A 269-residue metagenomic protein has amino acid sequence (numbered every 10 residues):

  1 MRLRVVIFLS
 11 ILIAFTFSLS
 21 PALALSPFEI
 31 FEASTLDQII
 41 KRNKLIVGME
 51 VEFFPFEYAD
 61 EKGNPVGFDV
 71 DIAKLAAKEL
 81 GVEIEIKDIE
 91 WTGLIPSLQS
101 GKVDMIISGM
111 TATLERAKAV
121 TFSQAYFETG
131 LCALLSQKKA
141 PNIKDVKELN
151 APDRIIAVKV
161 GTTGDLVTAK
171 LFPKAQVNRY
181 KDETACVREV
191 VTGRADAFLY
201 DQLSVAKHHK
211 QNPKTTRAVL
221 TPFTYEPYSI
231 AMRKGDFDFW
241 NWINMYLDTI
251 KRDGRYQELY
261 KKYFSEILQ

Functional and structural regions predicted by a protein language model:
L25-G109, K118, D253: Extracytoplasmic small-molecule ligand-binding "clamshell" domains of the periplasmic binding protein/Venus flytrap
L25-S34, T163-Y180, R217-V219, M245-Q269: Ligand-binding clefts/hinges and TM-proximal coupling segments of bilobed small-molecule sensing domains
E32, V70, E85-P96, I143 (+2 more regions): Short helix-initiation/N-cap motifs at beta->coil->alpha
M49-F53, K87-T92, G101, M105-T113 (+6 more regions): Beta->alpha turn/N-cap motifs
V51, E128-L135, Q202-D248, F264-Q269: Periplasmic-binding protein-like
E57-E61, A73-V82, D145-N150, G164-K181 (+3 more regions): Ligand-binding cleft/hinge of the Venus flytrap
G93-P96, M110-K118, V167-K170, R188-Y225: A ligand-binding cleft/hinge motif common to bilobed small-molecule-binding domains
Q137-I155: Flexible hinge/capping segments at coil-to-helix
